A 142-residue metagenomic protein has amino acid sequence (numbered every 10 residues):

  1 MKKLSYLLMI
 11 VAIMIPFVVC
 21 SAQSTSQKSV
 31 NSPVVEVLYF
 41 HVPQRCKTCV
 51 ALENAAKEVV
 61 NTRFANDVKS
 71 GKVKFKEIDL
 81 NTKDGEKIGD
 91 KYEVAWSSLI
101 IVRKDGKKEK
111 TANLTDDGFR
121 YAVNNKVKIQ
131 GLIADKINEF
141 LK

Functional and structural regions predicted by a protein language model:
M1-L8: Bacterial N-terminal signal peptides that target proteins for export
L8-F17: Bacterial N-terminal signal peptides
C20-V34: Sec-dependent signal peptide cleavage junction
N31-T62: Local sequence-structure signature of Cys/Sec-based thiol-disulfide redox active-site neighborhoods
V42-C49, E53, T82, A122-K126 (+1 more regions): Solvent-exposed, acidic/flexible segments
V68-D84: Thiol-based oxidoreductase modules, predominantly thioredoxin-like and allied folds used for disulfide exchange
I101-K142: Non-catalytic, surface beta->alpha helical segment in thiol-disulfide oxidoreductase systems
